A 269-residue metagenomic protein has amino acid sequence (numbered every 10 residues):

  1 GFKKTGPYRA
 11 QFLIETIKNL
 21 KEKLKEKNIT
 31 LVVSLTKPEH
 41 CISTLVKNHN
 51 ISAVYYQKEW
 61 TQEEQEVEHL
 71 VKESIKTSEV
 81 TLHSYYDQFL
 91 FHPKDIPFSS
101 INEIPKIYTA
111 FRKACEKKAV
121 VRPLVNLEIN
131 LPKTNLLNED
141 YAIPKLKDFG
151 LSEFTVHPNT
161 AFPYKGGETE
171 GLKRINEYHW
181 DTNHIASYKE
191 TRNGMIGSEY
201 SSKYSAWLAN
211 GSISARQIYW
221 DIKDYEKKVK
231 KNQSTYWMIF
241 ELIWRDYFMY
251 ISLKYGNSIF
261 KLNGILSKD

Functional and structural regions predicted by a protein language model:
G1-P123: Trp/Phe/Arg-rich N-terminal binding region typifying the photolyase-homology
V80, N102-L266: Glycine/tryptophan-enriched, flexible segments
